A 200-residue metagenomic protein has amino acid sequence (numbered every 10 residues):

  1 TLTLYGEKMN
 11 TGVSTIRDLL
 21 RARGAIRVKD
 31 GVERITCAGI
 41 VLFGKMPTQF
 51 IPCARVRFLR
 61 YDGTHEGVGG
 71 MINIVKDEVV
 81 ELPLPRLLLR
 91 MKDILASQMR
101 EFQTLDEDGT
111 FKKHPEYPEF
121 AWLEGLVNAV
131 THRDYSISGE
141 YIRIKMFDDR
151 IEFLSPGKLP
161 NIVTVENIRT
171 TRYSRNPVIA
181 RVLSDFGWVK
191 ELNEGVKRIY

Functional and structural regions predicted by a protein language model:
T1-G139, I144-F147, G157-Y173, E191 (+1 more regions): Active-site helix-to-loop segments that bind/position phosphate- or nucleotide-bearing substrates and donors across
D149-F153: Cytosolic nucleotide-binding catalytic cores of signal-transduction proteins
T171-W188: Short, hydrophobic/aliphatic alpha-helical segments
